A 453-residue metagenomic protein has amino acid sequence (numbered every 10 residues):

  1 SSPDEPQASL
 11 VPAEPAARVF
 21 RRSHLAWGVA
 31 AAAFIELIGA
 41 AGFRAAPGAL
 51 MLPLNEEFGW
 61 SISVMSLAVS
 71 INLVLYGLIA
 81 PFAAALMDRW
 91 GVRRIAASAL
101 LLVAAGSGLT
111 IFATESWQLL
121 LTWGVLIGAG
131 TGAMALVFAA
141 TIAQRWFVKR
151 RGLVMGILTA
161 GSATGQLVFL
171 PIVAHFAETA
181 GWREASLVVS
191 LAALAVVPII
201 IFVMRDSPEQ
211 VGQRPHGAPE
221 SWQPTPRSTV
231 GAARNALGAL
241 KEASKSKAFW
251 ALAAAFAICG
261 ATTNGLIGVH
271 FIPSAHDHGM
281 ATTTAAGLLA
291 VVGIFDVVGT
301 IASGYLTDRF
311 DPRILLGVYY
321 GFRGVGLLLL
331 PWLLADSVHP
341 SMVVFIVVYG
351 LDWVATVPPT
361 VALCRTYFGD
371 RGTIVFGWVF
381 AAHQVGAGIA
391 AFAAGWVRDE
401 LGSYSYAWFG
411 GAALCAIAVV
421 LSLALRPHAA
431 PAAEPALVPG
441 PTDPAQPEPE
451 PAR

Functional and structural regions predicted by a protein language model:
G28-M65, I79-A83, L170, G265-I272: Extracytoplasmic
I38, G106, Q118-M134, A257-I258 (+1 more regions): Hydrophobic core of transmembrane alpha-helices in multi-pass small-molecule transporters, especially MFS/SLC-type
P47-M51, K241-S303, V357, A390: Extracytoplasmic gate region of multi-pass secondary transporters
L54-N55, L86-M87, V168-A180, A275-H276 (+2 more regions): Interfacial helix-cap and linker-helix signal at transmembrane-aqueous boundaries of multi-pass secondary transporters
I79-V92, T300-D311, R398-D399: Helix-to-loop junctions at the C-terminal end of transmembrane segments in multipass secondary transporters
L101-T114, F322-A335: C-terminal ends and interior cores of transmembrane alpha-helices in multi-pass membrane transporters/permeases
W123-A160, G369: Cytoplasmic helix-loop-helix junction between adjacent transmembrane helices in 12-TM secondary transporters
L158-V211: Helix-loop-helix hairpin linking two adjacent transmembrane segments in secondary transporters
